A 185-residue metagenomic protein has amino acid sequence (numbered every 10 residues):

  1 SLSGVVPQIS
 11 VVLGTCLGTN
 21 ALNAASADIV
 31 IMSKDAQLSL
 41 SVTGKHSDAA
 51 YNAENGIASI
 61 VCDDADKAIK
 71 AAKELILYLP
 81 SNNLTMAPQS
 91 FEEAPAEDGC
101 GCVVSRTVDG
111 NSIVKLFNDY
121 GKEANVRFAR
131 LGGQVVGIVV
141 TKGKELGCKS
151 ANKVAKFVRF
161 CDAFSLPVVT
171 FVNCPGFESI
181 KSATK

Functional and structural regions predicted by a protein language model:
S1, V11, N118, R127-K185: Cleft-lining beta-strand/loop regions that shape enzyme active-site pockets
S1-L84, V172-K185: Conserved catalytic cores of soluble enzyme domains, especially glycine-rich substrate-binding beta-alpha loops
A27-S41, L116-V126, V154-C161: Phosphate-binding glycine-rich loops and adjacent basic patches that engage nucleotide phosphates, nucleic-acid
Q37-S39, P88-S90, S165-L166: Short, surface-exposed, polar/charged, turn-prone segments marking secondary-structure boundaries
Y51, C62-C148, A155: Intrinsically disordered, low-complexity segments enriched in small/flexible residues
